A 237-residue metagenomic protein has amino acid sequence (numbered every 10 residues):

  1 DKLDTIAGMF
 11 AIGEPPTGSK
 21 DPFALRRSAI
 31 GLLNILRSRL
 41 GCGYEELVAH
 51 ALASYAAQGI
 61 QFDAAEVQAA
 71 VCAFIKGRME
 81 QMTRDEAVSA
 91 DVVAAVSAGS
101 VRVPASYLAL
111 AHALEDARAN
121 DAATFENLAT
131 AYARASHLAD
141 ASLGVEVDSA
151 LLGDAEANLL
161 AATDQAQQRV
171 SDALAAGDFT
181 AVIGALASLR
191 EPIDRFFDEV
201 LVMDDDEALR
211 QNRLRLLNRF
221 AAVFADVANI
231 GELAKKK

Functional and structural regions predicted by a protein language model:
K2-K237: Amphipathic alpha-helical "coupling" segments that flank catalytic cores
